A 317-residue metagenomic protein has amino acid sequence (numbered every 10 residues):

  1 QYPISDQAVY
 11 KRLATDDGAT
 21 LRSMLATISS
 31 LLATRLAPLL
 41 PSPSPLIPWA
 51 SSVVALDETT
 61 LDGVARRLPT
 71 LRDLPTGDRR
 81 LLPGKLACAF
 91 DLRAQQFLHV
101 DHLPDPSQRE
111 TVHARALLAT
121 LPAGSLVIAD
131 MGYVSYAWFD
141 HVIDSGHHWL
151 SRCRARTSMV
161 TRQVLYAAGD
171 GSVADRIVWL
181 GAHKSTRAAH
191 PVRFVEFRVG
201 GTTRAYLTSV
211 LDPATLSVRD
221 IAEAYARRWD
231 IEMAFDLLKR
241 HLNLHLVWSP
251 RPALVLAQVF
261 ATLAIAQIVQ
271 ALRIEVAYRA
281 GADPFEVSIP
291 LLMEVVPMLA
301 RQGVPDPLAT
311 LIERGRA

Functional and structural regions predicted by a protein language model:
Q1, V9, L13-D16, T20-I28 (+5 more regions): Single, function-defining residue in the core of a domain
A33-P43: A short, well-structured juxtamembrane/interface segment
L68-R72: "Short basic amphipathic alpha-helical interaction patches in structured regions
